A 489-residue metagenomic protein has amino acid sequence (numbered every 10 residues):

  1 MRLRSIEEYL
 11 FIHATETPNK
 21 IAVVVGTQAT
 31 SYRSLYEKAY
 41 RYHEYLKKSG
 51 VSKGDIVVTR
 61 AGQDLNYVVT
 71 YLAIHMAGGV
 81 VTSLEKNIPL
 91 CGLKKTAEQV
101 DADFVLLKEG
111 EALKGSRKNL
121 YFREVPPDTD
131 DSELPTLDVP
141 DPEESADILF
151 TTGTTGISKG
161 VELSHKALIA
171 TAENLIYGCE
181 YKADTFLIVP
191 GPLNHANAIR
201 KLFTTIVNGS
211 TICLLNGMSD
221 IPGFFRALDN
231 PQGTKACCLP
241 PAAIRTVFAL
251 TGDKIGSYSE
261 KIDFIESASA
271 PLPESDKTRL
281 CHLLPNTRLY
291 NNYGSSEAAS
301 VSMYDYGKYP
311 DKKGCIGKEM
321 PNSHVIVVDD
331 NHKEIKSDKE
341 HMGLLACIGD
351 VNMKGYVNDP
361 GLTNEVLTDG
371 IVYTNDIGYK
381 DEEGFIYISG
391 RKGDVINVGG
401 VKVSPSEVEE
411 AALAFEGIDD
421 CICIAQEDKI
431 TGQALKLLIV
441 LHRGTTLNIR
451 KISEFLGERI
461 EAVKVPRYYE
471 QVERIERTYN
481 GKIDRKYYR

Functional and structural regions predicted by a protein language model:
R2, Q28, H43-I88, P190-P192 (+1 more regions): Conserved AMP-binding/adenylate-forming
L3-R4, P18-N19, S132-F150, I157 (+1 more regions): Conserved pre-ATP/AMP-binding loop-to-beta segment of ANL
S31-R33, A146-E173: Conserved AMP-binding A3 loop
I169-F186, N194-K235: Conserved AMP-binding/adenylation subdomain of ANL enzymes
T234-C238, L250-D311, H324: Gly/Ser/Thr-rich phosphate-binding loop
K318-N322, K333-E365, V403: Conserved ATP/PPi-binding loop(s) of AMP-dependent carboxylate-activating enzymes
G349, K354-G355, N375-K464, Y487: AMP-binding/adenylate-forming catalytic core of the ANL superfamily
E458-I483: AMP-binding/adenylate-forming catalytic domain of the ANL superfamily
